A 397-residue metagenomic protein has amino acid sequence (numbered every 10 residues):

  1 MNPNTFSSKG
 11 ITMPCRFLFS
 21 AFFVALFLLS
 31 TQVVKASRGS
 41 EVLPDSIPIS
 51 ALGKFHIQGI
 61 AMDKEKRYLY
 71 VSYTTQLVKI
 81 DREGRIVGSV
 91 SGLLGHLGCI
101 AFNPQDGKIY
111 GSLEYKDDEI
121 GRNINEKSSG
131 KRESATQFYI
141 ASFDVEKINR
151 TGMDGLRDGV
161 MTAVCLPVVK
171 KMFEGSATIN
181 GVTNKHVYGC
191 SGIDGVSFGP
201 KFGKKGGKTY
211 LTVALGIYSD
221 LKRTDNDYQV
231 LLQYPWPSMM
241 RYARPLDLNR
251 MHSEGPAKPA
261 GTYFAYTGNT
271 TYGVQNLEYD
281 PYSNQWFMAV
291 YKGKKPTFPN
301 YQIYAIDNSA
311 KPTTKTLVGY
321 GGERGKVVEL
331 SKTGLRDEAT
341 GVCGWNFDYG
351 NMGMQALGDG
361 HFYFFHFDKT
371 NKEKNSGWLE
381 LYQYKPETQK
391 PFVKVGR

Functional and structural regions predicted by a protein language model:
D45-I49, K147-I193, W236-T271, K315-F347: Surface-exposed loop and turn segments in beta-propeller and other repeat-based domains that flank or scaffold
D45-T75: Beta-strand-rich domains and repeat architectures in extracellular enzymes and scaffolds, especially beta-propellers
H56-K64, C99-G107, E114-K116, K185-Y210 (+3 more regions): Structural signature of eukaryotic scaffold interfaces centered on beta-propeller domains
D63-L93, K311-T313: Beta-propeller domains
T75, E114-D117, F202, L215-S219 (+2 more regions): Residue-level signature of beta-propeller blades and closely related beta-rich strand-turn architectures in secreted
E83-G130: Blade-loop segments of beta-propeller domains
I124-R150, T224-A243, P299-G319, N375-G396: Beta-propeller blade signature
T267-G334, G344: Loop/turn-rich, solvent-exposed surfaces of beta-rich toroidal or solenoidal domains
